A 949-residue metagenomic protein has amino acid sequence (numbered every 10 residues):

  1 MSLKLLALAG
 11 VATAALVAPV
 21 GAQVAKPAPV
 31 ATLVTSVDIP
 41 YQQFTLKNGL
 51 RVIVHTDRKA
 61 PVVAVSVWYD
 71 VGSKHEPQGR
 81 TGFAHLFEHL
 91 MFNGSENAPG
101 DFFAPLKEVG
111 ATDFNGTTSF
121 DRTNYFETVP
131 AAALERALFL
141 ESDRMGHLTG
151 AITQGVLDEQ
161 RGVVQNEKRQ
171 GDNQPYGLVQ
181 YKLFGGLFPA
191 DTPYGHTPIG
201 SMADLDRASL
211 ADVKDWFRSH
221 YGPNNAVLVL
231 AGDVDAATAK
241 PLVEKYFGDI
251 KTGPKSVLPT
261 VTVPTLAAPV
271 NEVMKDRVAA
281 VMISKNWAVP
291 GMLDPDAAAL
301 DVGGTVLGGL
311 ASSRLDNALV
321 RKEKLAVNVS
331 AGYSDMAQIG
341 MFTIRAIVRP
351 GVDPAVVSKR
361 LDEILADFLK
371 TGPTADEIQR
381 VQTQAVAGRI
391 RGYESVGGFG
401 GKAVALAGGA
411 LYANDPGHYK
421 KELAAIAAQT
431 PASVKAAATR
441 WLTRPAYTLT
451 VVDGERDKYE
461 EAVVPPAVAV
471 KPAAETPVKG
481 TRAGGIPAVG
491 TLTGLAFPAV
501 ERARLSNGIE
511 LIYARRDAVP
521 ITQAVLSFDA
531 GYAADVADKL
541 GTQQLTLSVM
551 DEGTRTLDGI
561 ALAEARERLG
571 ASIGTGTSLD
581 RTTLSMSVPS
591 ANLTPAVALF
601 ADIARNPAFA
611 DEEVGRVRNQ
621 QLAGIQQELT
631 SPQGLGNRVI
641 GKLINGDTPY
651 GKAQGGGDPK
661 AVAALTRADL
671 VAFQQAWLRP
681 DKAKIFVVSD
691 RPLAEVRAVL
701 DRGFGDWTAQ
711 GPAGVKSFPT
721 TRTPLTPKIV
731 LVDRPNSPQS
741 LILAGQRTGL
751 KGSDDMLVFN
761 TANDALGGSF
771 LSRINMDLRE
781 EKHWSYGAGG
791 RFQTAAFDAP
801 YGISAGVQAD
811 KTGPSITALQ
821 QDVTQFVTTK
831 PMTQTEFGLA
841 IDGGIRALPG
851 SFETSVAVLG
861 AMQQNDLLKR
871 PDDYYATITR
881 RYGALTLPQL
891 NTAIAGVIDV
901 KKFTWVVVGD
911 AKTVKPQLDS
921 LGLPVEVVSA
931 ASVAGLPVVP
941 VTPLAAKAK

Functional and structural regions predicted by a protein language model:
M1-A22: Gram-negative bacterial Sec-dependent N-terminal signal peptides
A22-I53, D235-K275, N286, N317 (+10 more regions): Proteolytic maturation boundary segments
I53-H55, A60-Q78, G82-L86, G100-H147 (+18 more regions): M16 family metallopeptidases and their MPP-like homologs
S142-I152, Y246-P254, D362-P373, I603-F609 (+3 more regions): A common structural junction motif
V163-G171, T262-D276, T383-G392, V588-P589 (+3 more regions): Short, conserved secondary-structure transition motifs
P295-V302, V320, P431-S433, A438 (+6 more regions): PPIase-associated folding chaperone regions across multiple families
